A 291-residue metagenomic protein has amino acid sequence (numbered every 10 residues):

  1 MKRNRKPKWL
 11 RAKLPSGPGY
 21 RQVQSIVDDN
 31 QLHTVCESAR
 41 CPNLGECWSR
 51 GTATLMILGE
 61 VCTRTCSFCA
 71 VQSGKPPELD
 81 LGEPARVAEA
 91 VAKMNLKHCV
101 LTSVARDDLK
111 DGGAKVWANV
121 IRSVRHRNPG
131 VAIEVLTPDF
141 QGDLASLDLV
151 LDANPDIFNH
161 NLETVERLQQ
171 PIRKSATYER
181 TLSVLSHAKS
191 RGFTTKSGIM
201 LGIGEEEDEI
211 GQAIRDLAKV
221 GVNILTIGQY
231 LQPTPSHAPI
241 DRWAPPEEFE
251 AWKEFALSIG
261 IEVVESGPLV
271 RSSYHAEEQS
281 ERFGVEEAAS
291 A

Functional and structural regions predicted by a protein language model:
M1-T54, E89, K93-N95, N119-V131 (+2 more regions): Auxiliary Fe-S-binding modules of radical SAM enzymes
R3-L10, E46-E83: Canonical Radical SAM [4Fe-4S] cluster-binding loop centered on the CxxxCxxC motif and its immediate flanking residues
P18, Q22, C36, I57 (+3 more regions): Generic alpha-helix structural propensity
P42, T63, E166: Nucleotide phosphate-binding site architecture
E60, P138-Q141, G204, L269: Short, surface-exposed acidic/glycine-rich loop or hinge patches that mediate macromolecular interfaces
T65, L109, L168, P235 (+1 more regions): Glycine/Thr-rich phosphate-binding loops of Rossmann-like dinucleotide-binding domains
S67, Q170, D208: Alpha-helical elements of the RecA-like P-loop NTPase motor core of helicases
A70-R86, K93-L144, V150-V184, K196-M200 (+1 more regions): Core AdoMet radical
